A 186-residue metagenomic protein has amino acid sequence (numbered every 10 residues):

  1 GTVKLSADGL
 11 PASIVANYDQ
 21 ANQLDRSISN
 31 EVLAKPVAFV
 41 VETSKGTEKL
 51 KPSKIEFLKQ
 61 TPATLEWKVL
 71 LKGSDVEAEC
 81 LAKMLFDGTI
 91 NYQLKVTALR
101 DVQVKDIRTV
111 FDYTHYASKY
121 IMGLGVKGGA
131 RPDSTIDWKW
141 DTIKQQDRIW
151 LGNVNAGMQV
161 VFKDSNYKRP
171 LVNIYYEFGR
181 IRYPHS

Functional and structural regions predicted by a protein language model:
T2-S186: Beta-strand/loop-rich accessory regions of lumenal/periplasmic or secreted enzymes, predominantly carbohydrate-active
